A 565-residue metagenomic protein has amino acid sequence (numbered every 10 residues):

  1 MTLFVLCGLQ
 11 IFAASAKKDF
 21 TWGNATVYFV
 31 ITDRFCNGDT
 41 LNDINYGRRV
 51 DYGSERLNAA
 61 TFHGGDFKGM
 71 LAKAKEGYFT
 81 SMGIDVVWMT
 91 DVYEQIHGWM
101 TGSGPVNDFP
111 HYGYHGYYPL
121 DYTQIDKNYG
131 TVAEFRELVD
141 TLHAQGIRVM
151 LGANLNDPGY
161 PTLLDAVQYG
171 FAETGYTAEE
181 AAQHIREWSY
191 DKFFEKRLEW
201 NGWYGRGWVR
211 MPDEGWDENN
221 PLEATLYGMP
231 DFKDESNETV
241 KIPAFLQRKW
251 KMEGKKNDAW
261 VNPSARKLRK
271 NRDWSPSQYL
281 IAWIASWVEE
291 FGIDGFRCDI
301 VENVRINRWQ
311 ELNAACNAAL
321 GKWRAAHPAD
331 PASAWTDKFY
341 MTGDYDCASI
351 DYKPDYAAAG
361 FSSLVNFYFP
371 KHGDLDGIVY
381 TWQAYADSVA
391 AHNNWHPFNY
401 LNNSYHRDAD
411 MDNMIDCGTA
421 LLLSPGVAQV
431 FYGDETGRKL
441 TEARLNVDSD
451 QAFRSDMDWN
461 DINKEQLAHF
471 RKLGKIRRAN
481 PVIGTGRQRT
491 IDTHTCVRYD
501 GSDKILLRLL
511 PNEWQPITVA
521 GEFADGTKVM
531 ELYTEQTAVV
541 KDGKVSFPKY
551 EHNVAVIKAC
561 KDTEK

Functional and structural regions predicted by a protein language model:
A14-R148, N156-P158, L163-A166, E187 (+5 more regions): N-terminal structural segment of carbohydrate-active enzymes
G23, I44-R48, Q95-G116, L155-K249 (+3 more regions): Aromatic- and acidic-residue-enriched segments that line the glycan-binding/catalytic groove of carbohydrate-active
G23-V27, T80-V87, H143-M150, F291-F296 (+4 more regions): Loop/turn elements at helix/coil->beta-strand transitions in domains of secreted/extracellular proteins
V30, F79, M89, Y122 (+8 more regions): Conserved, mostly hydrophobic/aromatic
R34, D85-H97, G152-T162, I300-R305 (+4 more regions): Short, solvent-exposed turn/loop segments enriched in Gly/Ser/Thr/Pro and often Arg
G53-K68, G116-T131, G228-S277, D294-N303 (+2 more regions): The substrate-binding groove and active-site-proximal loops of carbohydrate-active enzymes, especially glycoside
D66-Y78, R272-E290, N413-G418: Short, acidic/polar
R186-K192, R197, A282-Y400, M411-D412 (+5 more regions): Active-site-proximal helices and loops of the catalytic beta/alpha 8
